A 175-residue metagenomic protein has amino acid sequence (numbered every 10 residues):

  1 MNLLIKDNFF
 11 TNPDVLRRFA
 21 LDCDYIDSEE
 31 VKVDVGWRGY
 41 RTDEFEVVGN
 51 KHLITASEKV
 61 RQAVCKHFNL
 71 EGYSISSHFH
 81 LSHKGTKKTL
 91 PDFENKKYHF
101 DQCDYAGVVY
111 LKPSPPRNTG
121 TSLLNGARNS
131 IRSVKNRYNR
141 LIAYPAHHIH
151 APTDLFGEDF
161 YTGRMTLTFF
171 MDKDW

Functional and structural regions predicted by a protein language model:
M1-N95: Non-heme Fe(II)/2-oxoglutarate
K84-W175: Catalytic core of non-heme Fe(II) oxygenases with the double-stranded beta-helix
